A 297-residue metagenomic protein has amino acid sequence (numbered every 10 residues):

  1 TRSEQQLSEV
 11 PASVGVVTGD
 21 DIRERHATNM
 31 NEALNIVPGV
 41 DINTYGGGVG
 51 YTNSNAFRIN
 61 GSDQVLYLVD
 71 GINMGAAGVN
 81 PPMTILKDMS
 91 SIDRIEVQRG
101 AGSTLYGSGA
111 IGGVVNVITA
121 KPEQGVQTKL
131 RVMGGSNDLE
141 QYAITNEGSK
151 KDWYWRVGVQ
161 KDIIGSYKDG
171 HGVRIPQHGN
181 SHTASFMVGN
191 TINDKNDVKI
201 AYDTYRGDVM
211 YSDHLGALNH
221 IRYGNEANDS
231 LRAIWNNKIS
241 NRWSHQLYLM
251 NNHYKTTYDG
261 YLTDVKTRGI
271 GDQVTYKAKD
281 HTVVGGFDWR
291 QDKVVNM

Functional and structural regions predicted by a protein language model:
T1-R23: N-terminal periplasmic "start-of-domain" segments of outer-membrane beta-barrel proteins
P11, N31, N35-N73: Extracytoplasmic beta-strand/coil segments of soluble accessory domains associated with Gram-negative outer-membrane
I22, L34, I95-V97, V115-V117 (+1 more regions): Non-catalytic regulatory/gating segments with a bias toward low-complexity or hydrophobic composition
N55, G113, V126, E140-I144 (+3 more regions): Hydrophobic, lipid-facing positions within transmembrane beta-strands of outer-membrane proteins
A56, I72-R99: Short acidic/polar hinge/loop motifs at secondary-structure boundaries that mediate gating or recognition
L86-K129: A beta-strand signature from Gram-negative outer-membrane beta-barrel systems, especially the internal plug domain
N116, E123-G125, T145-E226: Periplasmic-side early beta-strands and strand-to-turn transitions of outer-membrane beta-barrels
T191-R206, G224-M297: Face-selective signature of the C-terminal outer-membrane beta-barrel domain
